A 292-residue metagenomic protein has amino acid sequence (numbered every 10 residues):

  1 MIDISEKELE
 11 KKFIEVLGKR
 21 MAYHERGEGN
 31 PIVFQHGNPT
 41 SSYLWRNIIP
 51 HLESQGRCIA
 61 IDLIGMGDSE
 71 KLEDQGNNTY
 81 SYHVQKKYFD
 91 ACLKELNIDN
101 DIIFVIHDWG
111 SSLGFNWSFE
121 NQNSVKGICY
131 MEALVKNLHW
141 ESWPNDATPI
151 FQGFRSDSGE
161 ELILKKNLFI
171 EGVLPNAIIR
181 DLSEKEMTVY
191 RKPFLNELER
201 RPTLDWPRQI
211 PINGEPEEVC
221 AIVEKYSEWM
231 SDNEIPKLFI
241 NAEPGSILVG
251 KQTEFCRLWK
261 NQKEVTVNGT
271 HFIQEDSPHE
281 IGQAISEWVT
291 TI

Functional and structural regions predicted by a protein language model:
M1-F13, L17-Y23, L44, I59 (+4 more regions): Flexible "cap/lid" subdomain of the alpha/beta-hydrolase fold that forms the substrate-access gate
K19, G29, G269: A generic "binding-loop/recognition-motif" signal
E25-K71: Conserved HGGG/HGGXW glycine-rich cap/lid loop of the alpha/beta-hydrolase fold
H36, H107, H271: Histidine-centered active-site/metal-ligand motif
G269-G282: Catalytic histidine-centered segment of alpha/beta-hydrolase-like enzymes
I292: Alpha/beta-hydrolase-fold serine-hydrolase catalytic core, especially in secreted/extracellular enzymes
